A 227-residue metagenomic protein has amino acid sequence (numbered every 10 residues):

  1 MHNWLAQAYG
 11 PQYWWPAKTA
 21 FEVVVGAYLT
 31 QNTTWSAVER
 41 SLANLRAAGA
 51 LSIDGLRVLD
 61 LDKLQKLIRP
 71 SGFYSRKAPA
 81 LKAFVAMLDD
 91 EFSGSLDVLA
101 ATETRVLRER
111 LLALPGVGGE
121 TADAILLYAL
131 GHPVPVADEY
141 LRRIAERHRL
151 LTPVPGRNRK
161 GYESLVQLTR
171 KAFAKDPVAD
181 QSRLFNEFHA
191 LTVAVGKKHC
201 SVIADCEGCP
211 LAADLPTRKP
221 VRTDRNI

Functional and structural regions predicted by a protein language model:
H2-N226: Catalytic cores of DNA base-excision repair glycosylases
